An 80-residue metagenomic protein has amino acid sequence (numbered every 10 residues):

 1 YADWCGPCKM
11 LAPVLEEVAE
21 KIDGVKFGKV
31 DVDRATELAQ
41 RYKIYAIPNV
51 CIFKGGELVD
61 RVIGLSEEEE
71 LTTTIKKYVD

Functional and structural regions predicted by a protein language model:
Y1-V14: Conserved redox-active cysteine motifs that mediate thiol-disulfide chemistry, especially di-cysteine Cys-X(1-2)-Cys
A2, V32, G55: Active-site loop/turn elements of alpha/beta-hydrolase fold enzymes, especially the short glycine-/histidine-rich
G6, R34-E37, E69-E70: Short alpha-helical
P7, K29-D31, G64: Conserved SAM-binding loop
L11-E37, I44: Thiol-based oxidoreductase modules, predominantly thioredoxin-like and allied folds used for disulfide exchange
Q40-R41, G64: Phosphate-coordinating loops and pocket residues in cytosolic domains that bind phosphorylated ligands
A46, C51-D80: Non-catalytic, surface beta->alpha helical segment in thiol-disulfide oxidoreductase systems
